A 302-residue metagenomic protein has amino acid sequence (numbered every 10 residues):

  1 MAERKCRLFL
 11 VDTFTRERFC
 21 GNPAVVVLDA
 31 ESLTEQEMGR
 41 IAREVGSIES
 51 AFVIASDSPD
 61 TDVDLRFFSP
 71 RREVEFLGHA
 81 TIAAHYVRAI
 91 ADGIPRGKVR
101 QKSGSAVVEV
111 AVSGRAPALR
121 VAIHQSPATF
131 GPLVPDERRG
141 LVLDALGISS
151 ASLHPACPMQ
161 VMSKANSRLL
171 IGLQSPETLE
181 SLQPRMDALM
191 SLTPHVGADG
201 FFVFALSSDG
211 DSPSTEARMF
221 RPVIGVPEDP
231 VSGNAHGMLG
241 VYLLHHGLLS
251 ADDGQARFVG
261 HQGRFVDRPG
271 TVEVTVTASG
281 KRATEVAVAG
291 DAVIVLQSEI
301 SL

Functional and structural regions predicted by a protein language model:
M1-L77, I82-L302: Active-site proximal loop and beta-alpha junction motif in alpha/beta enzyme cores
